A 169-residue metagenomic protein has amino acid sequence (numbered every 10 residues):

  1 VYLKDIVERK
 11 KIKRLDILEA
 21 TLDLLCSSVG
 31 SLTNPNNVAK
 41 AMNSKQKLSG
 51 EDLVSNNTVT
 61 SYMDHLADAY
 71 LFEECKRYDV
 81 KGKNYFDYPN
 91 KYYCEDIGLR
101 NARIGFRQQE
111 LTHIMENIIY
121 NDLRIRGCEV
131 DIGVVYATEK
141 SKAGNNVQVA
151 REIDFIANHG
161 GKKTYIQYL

Functional and structural regions predicted by a protein language model:
V1-K163: Accessory nucleic acid-recognition modules appended to NTPase machines
K162, Y168-L169: Short beta-strand-loop-alpha-helix junction that forms the active-site gateway of nucleic-acid-processing nucleases
